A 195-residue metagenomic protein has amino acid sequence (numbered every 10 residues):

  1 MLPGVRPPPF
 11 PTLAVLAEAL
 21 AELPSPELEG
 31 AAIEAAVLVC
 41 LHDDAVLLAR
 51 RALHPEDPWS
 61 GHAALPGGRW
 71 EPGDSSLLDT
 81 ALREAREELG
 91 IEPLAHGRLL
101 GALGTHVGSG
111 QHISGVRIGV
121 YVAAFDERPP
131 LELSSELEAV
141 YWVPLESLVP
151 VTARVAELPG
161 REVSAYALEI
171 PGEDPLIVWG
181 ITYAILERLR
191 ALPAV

Functional and structural regions predicted by a protein language model:
M1-L65, R69-P129, E146-L148, S164-V195: N-terminal leader/linker segments that precede catalytic domains of diphosphate-processing enzymes
L133-L168, G172: NUDIX/MutT-family hydrolases
